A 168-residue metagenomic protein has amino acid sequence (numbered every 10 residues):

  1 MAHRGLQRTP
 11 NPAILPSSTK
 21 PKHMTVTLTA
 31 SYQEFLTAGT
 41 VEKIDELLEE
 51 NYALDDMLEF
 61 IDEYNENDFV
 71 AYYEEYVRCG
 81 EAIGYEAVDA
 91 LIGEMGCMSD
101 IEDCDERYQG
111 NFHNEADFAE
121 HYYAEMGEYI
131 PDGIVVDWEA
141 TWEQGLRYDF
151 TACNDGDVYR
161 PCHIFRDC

Functional and structural regions predicted by a protein language model:
A2-C168: Acidic interaction surfaces
